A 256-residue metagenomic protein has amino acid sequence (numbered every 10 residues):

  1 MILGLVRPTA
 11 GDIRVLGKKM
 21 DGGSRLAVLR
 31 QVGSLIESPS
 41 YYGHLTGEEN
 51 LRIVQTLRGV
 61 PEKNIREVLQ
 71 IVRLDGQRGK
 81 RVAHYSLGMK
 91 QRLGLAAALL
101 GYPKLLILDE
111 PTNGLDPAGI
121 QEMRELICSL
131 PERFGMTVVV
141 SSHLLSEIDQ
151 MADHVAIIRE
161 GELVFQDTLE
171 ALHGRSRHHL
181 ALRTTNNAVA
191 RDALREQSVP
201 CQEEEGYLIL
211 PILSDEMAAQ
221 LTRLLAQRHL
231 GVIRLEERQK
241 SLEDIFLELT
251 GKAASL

Functional and structural regions predicted by a protein language model:
M1-V140, L145-R159, F165: ABC transporter nucleotide-binding domains
S34, V60, L74, E132 (+4 more regions): Residue-level marker of structural boundaries
I36-S40, S176, H229: Short amphipathic alpha-helical interaction patches enriched in hydrophobic/aromatic residues with interspersed Lys/Arg
T56-G59, D153, L230, G251-S255: Non-catalytic alpha-helical coupling and interface elements of nucleotide-dependent molecular machines and regulators
R124-I212: ABC transporter nucleotide-binding domain
H178-L249, L256: Short, charged/small-residue-rich alpha-helical element at the C-terminal edge of ABC transporter nucleotide-binding
